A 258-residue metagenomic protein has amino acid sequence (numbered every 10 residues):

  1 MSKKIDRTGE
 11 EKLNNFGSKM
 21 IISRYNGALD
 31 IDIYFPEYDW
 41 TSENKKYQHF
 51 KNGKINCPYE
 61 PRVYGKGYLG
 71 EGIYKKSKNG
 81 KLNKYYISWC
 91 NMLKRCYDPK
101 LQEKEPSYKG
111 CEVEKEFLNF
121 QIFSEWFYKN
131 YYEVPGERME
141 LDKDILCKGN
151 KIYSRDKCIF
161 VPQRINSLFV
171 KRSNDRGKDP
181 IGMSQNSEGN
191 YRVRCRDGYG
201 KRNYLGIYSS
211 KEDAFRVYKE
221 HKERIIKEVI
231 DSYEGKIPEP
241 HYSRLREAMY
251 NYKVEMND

Functional and structural regions predicted by a protein language model:
M1-S42, P58-C90, K94, G110-V113: Short helix-coil boundary/hinge micro-motifs
S18, A28-D30, Y34-S42, F50-P61 (+7 more regions): Structure-specific nucleic-acid interaction/processing domains
R24-L29, K45-G53, Y208-D213: A short, sequence-level motif marking secondary-structure junctions
I33, F123, M183, V193 (+1 more regions): An aromatic-rich alpha-helical recognition segment common to small helix-rich domains
D39-S42, G200-Y204: Surface-exposed loop/edge segments in extracytoplasmic proteins
K46-K66, I165, N174, I225-D258: Extended, polar beta-sheet/loop recognition surfaces of beta-rich domains that mediate binding to diverse ligands
K76-D98, E103-C195: Short, cationic Gly/His-enriched loop motifs
K109-K115, K201-K211: A short, exposed loop/beta-hairpin motif centered on an aromatic-Gly-Thr core
